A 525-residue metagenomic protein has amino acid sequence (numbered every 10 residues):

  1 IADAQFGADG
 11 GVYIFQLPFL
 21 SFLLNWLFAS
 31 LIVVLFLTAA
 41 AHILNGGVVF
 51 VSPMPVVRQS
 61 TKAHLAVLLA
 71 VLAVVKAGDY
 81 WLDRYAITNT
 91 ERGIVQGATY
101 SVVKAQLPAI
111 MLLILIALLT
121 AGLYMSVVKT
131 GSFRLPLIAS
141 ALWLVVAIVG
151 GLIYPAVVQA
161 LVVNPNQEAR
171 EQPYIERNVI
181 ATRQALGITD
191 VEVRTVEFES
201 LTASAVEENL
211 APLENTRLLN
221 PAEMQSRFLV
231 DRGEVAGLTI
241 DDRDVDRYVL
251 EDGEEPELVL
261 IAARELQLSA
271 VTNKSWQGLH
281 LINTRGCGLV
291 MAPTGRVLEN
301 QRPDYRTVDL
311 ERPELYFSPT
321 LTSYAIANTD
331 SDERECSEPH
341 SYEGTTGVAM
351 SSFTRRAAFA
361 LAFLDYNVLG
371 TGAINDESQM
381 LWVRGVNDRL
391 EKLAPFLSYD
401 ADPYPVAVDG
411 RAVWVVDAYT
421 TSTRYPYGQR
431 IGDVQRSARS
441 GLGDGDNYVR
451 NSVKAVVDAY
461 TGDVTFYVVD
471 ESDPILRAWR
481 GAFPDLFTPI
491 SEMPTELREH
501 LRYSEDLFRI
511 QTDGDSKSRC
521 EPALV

Functional and structural regions predicted by a protein language model:
I1-V525: Soluble extracytoplasmic regions of secretory-pathway and membrane proteins
